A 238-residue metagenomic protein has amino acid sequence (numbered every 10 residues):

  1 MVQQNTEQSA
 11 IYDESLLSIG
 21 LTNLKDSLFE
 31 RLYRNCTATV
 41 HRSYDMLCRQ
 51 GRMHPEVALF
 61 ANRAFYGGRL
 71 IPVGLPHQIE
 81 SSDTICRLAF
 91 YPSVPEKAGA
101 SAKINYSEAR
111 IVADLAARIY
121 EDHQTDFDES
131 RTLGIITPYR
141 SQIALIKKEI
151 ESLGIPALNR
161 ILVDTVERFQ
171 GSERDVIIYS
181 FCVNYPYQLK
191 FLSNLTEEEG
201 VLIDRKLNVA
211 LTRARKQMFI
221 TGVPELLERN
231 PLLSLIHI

Functional and structural regions predicted by a protein language model:
M1-I236: Conserved helicase motor core of SF1/SF2 NTP-dependent helicases
